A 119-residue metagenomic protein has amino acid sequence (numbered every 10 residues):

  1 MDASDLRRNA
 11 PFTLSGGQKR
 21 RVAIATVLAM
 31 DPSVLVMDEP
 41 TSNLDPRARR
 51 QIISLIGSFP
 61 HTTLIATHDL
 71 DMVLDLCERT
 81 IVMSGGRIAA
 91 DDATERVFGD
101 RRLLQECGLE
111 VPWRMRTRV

Functional and structural regions predicted by a protein language model:
M1-D5: Conserved ABC ATPase "signature" region
A10-L14, Q18: Conserved ABC ATPase signature
I24: Hydrophobic anchor residue at the start of the ABC signature
L35-D38: Catalytic Walker B motif of ABC-type/P-loop ATPase nucleotide-binding domains
T67-H68: H-loop/switch region of ABC-family ATPase nucleotide-binding domains
V73-D75: A short, surface-exposed alpha-helical micro-motif characterized by mixed small hydrophobic and charged/polar residues
R87-E110: Conserved beta-strand-loop-alpha-helix hinge in the C-terminal portion of ABC ATPase nucleotide-binding domains
